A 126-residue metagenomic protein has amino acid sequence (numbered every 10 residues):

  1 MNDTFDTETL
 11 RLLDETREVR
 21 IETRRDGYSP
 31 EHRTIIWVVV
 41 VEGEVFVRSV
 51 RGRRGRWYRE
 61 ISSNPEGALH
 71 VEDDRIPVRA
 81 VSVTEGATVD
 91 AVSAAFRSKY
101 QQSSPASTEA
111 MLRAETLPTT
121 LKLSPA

Functional and structural regions predicted by a protein language model:
M1-R20: Extreme N-terminal tail/first-helix region
T7-E8, R24-R25, S107-M111: Short, P/G- and charge-enriched loop/turn segments at secondary-structure junctions
L10, H32-R33, G67-A68: Short, flexible segments with low predicted structural confidence
L10-R11, W37, M111-R113: Short secondary-structure boundary/capping segments
T16-R51, R59, V78: Short beta-strand segments
G52-A126: Short, structured beta-strand-loop surface elements
